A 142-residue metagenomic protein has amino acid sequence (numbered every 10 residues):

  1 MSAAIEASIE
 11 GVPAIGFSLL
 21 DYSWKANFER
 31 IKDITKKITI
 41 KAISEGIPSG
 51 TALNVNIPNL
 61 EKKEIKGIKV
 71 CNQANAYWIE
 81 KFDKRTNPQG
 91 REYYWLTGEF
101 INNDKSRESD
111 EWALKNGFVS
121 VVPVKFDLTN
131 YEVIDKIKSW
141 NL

Functional and structural regions predicted by a protein language model:
M1-A4, K32-T39, A52: Hydrophobic, well-ordered secondary-structure segments
M1-D21: Internal, conserved structured core segments that host functional sites
A4-I5, Y22-A26, K62-E64: Short, well-ordered, mixed-charge alpha-helical segments that flank or form enzyme active sites
I15-S44: Short, glycine-/small-residue-rich phosphate/pyrophosphate-handling segment
S44-P48, A52-L142: C-terminal accessory domains and tails appended to enzymatic cores
